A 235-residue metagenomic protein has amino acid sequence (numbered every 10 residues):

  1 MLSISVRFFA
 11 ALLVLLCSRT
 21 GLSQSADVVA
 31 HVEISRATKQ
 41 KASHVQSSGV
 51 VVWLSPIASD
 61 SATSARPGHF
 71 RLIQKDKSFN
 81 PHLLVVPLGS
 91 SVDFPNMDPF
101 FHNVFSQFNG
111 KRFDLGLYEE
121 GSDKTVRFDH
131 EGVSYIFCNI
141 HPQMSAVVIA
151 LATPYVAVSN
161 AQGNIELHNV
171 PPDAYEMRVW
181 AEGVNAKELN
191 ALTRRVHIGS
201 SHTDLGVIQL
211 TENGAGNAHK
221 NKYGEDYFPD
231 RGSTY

Functional and structural regions predicted by a protein language model:
M1-F9: Bacterial N-terminal signal peptides that target proteins for export
F8-L16: Sec-dependent N-terminal signal peptides
S18-T20: N-terminal signal peptide c-region/cleavage motif recognized by signal peptidases
Q24-Y235: Extracytoplasmic copper-binding redox domains, predominantly the cupredoxin/blue-copper superfamily
